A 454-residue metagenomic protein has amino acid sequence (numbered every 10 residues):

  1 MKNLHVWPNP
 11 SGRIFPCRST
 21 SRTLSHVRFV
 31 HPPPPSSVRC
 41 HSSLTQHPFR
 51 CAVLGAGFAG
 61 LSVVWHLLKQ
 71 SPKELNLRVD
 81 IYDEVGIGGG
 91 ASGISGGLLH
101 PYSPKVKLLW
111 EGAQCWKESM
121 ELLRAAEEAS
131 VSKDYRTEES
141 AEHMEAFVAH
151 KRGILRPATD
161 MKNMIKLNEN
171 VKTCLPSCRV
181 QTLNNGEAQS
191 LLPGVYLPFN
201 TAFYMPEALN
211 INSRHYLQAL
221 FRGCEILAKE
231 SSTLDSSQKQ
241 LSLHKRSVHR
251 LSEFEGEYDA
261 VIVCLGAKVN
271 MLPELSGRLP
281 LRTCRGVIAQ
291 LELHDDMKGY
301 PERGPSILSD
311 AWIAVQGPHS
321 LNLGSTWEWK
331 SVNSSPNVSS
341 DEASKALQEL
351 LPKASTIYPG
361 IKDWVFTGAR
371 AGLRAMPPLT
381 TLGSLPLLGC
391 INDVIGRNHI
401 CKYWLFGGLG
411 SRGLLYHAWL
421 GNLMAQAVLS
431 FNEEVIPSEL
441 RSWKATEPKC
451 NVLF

Functional and structural regions predicted by a protein language model:
M1-F29: N-terminal chloroplast transit peptides
S43-A59, D80: Beta1/beta-strand and adjacent pyrophosphate-binding region of the FAD-binding site in flavoprotein oxidoreductases
L68-G93: Glycine-rich FAD pyrophosphate-binding loop
G96-L191: Dinucleotide-binding Rossmann-like beta1-alpha1 core, especially the glycine-rich loop that anchors the ADP
Y196-A260, C264-P273: Helical element adjacent to the flavin cofactor pocket in flavoenzyme catalytic cores
R246, R250-I307, P336-L347, G360-W364 (+1 more regions): Central helical "cap/lid" subdomain
M297-C401: Active-site lid/adjacent beta-loop-alpha segment flanking the redox-cofactor pocket in flavoenzymes
G360, W364-F454: C-terminal catalytic lobe of FAD-dependent flavoproteins
